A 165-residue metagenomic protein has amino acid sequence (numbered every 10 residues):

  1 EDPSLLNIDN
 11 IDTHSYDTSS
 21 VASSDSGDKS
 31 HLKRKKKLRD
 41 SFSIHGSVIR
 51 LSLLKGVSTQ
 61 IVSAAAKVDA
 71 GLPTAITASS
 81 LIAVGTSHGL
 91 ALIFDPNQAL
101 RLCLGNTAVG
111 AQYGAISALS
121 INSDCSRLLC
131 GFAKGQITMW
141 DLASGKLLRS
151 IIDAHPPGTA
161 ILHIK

Functional and structural regions predicted by a protein language model:
E1-T77, G85-H88: Long, intrinsically disordered, low-complexity acidic/Ser/Thr/Pro-rich regions that flank or link folded repeat-rich
L51, Q98-A99, S144-G145: Residue-level signal for glycine
S63-I76, G110-I121, P156-K165: Canonical WD40 repeat/beta-propeller blade segments in eukaryotic WD-repeat proteins
S79-S80, D124-S126: Short coil/turn segments that connect the beta-strands within blades of beta-propeller domains
A91-D95, I137-D141: WD40-repeat beta-propellers
R101-L104, L148-S150: A structural motif specific to WD40 beta-propellers
M139-K146, I152: Beta-propeller blade-edge and WD-like acidic-aromatic loop motif
